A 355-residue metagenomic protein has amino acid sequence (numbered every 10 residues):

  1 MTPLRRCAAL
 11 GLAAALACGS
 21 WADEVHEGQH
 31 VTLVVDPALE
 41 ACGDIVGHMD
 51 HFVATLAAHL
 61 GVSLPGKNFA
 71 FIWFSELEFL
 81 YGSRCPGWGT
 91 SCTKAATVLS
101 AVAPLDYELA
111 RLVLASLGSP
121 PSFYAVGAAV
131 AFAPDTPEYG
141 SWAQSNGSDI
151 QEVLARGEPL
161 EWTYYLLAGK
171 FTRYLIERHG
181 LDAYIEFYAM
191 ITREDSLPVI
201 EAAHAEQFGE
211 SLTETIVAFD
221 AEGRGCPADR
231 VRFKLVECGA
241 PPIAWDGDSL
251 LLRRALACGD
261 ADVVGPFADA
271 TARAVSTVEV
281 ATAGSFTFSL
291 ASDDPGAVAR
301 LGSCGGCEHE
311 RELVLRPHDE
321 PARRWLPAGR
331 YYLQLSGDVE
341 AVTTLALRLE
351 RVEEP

Functional and structural regions predicted by a protein language model:
M1-P3: N-terminal secretory signal peptides that target proteins for export/translocation
C7-A17: Bacterial N-terminal signal peptides
C18-A22: C-terminal region of N-terminal signal peptides and the immediate post-cleavage residues of exported proteins
D23-P121, T136-Y139: Juxtacatalytic substrate-recognition/specificity segment
V25, Q29-T32, P37, H51 (+2 more regions): Beta/coil-rich, acidic/histidine-enriched accessory regions frequently appended to metallopeptidases
D50, F69-F74, V98-P121, L166-I185 (+4 more regions): Generic hydrophobic segment detector
C85-S100, S116-A244: Acidic/His/Gly-enriched intrinsically disordered linker/tail segments that often contain short helix/coil "MoRF-like"
